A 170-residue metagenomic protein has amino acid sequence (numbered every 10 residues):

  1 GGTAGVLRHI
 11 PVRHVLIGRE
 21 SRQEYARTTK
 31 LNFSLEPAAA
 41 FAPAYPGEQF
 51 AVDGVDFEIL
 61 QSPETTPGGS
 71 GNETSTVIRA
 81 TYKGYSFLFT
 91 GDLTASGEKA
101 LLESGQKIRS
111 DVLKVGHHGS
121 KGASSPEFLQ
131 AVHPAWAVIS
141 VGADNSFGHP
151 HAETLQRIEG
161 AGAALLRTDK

Functional and structural regions predicted by a protein language model:
G1-K170: Non-globular, low-confidence helical/coil segments that flank catalytic cores
